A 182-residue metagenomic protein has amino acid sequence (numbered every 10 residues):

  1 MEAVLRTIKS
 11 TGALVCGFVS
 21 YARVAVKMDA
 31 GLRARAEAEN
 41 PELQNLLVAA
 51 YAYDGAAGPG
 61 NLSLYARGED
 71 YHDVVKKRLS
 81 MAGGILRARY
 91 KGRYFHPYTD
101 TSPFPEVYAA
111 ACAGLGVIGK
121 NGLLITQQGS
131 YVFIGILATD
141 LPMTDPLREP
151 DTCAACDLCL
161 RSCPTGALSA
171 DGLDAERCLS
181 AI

Functional and structural regions predicted by a protein language model:
M1-T152: Auxiliary alpha/beta "docking" domains used to position bulky ligands
L158-I182: Iron-sulfur cluster-binding cysteine motifs and their immediate structural context in ferredoxin-like electron-transfer
